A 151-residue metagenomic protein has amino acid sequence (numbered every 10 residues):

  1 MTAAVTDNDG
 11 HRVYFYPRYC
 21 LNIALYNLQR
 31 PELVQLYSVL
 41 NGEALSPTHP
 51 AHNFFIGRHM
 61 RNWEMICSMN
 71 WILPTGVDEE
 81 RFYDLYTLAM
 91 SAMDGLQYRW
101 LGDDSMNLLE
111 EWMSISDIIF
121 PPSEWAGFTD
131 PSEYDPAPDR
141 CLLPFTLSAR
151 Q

Functional and structural regions predicted by a protein language model:
M1-V34, E79-A89, Q151: Hydrophobic alpha-helical connector segments
H11-R18, Q29-P31, H49-I72: Amphipathic alpha-helical packing segments from all-alpha helical-bundle domains
P17, F55, H59, F82-Y86 (+1 more regions): Hydrophobic packing residues in well-ordered alpha-helices of helical domains and bundles
L25, Q29, N41-G42, C67 (+1 more regions): Alpha-helical repeat scaffolds in large eukaryotic proteins
R30-T48: Amphipathic alpha-helical segments used for helix-helix packing
H59-T75, A92, Y98-Q151: C-terminal peripheral helix-coil segments that are non-catalytic and often amphipathic
